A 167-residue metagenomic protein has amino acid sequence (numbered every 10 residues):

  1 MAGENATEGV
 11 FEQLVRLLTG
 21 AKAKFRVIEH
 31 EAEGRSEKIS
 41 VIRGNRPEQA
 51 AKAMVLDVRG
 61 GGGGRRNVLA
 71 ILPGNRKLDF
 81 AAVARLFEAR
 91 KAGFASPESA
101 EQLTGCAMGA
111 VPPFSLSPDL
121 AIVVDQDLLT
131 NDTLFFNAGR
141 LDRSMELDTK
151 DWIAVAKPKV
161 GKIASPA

Functional and structural regions predicted by a protein language model:
M1-A167: Extended, low-hydrophobicity, polar/charged segments
